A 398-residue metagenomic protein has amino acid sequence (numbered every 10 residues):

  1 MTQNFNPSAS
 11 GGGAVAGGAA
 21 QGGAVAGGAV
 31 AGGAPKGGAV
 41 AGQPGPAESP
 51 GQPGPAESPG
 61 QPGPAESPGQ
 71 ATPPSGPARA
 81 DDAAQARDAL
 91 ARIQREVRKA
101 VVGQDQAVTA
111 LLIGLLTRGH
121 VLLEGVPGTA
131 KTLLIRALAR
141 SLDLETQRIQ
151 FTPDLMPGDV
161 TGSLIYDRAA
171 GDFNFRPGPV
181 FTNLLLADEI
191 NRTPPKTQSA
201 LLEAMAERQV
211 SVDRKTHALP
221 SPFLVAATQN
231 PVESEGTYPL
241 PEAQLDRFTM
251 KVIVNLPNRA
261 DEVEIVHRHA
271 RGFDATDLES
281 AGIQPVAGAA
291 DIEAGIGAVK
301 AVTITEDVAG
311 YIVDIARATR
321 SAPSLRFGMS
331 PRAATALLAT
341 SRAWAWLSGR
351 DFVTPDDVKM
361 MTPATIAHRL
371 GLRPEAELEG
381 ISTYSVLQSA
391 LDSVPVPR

Functional and structural regions predicted by a protein language model:
N4, G69-A80, A84, V313 (+1 more regions): C-terminal engagement/docking regions of AAA+ P-loop ATPases
G13-A71: Long, intrinsically disordered low-complexity tandem-repeat segments
A83-V121, V126: Pre-Walker A (pre-P-loop) alpha-helix and adjacent loop at the N terminus of AAA/AAA+ ATPase modules, a conserved
A110-I113, Y166-L186: Conserved alpha-helical scaffold flanking the Walker A/P-loop in AAA+ ATPase domains
L115-T152: Walker A/P-loop
G125, D188-E189, A200: Walker B catalytic acidic pair
S141-A169: AAA+/P-loop NTPase substrate/partner-engagement loops
D167-D172, T193-T197, M205-V302, R342-W344: Canonical AAA+ ATPase core
